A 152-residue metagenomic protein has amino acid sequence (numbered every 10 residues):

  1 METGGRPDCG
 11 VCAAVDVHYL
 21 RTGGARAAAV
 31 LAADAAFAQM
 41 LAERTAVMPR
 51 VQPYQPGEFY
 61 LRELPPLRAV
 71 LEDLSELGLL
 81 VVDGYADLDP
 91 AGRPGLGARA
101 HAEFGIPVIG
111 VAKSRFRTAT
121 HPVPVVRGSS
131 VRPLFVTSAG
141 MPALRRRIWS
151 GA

Functional and structural regions predicted by a protein language model:
E2-D8, A42-R44, P49-Q52, L64 (+3 more regions): C-terminal binding/interaction regions
G10-L20: Two-metal-ion RNase H-like nuclease active-site motif
H18, G23-Q39: Acidic, metal-ligating active-site segments
G78-L79: Structural motif
Y85-A86, K113-S114: Short, ordered loop/turn segments at secondary-structure junctions
L88-A91, R117-A119: Short, solvent-exposed loop/turn segments at secondary-structure junctions
D89-F104: Short Gly/Thr/Asp-enriched flexible loops that form oxyanion-binding sites at enzyme active sites
